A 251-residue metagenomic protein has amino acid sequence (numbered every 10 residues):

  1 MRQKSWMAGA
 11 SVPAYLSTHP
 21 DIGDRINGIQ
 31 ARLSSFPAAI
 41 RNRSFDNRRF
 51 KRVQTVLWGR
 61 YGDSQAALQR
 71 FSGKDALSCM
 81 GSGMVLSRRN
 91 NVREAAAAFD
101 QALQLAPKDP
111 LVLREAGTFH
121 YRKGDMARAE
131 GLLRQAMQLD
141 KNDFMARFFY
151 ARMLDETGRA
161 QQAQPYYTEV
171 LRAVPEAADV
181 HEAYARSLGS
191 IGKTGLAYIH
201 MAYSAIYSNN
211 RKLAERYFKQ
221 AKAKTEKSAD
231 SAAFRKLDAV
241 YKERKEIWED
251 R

Functional and structural regions predicted by a protein language model:
M1-Q138, N142, A163-Y166, N210 (+3 more regions): Extracytoplasmic and endomembrane cell-envelope/extracellular-matrix remodeling and assembly machinery
G81, E115-A116, F149-Y150, A183-Y184 (+3 more regions): Canonical tetratricopeptide repeat
A97, G131, P165, E182 (+2 more regions): Primarily a tetratricopeptide repeat
Q101-A102, Q135-A136, E169-V170, S204 (+1 more regions): Canonical positions in the second alpha-helix
L105, L139, A173, S190 (+2 more regions): Structural marker of alpha-solenoid helical repeat scaffolds
R172, G195-E226: TPR/TPR-like (Sel1-like) alpha-helical repeat modules
